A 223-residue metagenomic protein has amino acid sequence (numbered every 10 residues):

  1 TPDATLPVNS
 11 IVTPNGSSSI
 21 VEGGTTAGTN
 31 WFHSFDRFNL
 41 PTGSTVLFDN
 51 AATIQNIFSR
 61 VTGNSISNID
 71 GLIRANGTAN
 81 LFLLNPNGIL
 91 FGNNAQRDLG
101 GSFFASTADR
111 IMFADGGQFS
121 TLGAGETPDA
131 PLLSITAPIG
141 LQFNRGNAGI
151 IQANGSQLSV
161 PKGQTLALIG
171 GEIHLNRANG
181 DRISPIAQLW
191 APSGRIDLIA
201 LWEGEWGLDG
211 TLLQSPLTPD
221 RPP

Functional and structural regions predicted by a protein language model:
T1-P223: Extracellular and secretory-pathway beta-repeat/beta-biased strand scaffolds
